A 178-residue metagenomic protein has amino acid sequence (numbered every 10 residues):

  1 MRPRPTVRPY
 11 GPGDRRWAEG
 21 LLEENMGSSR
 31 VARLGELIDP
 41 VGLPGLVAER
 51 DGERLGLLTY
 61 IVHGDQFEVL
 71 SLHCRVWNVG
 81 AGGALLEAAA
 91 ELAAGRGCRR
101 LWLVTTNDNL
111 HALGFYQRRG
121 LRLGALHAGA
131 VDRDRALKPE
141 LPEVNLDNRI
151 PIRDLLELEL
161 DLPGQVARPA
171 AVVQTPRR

Functional and structural regions predicted by a protein language model:
P5, P9-W77, G83-E87, D161 (+1 more regions): Acetyl-CoA-dependent GNAT
H73, A90, G97, G120: Conserved functional loop/turn residues at catalytic and ligand-binding sites
C74, L103-A112, G124, A128-R135: Conserved beta-strand-loop-alpha-helix junction that forms the acyl-donor binding cleft
V79-E91, G114-R118: Conserved acetyl-CoA-binding loop-helix of GNAT-fold acetyltransferases
A93-T105: Conserved GNAT acetyl-CoA-binding A-motif
D108-N109, G129-R178: C-terminal "cap" of GNAT-fold acetyltransferases
R118-G124: Acidic, glycine-rich loop-and-strand cores that form catalytic or ligand-binding grooves in diverse globular domains
